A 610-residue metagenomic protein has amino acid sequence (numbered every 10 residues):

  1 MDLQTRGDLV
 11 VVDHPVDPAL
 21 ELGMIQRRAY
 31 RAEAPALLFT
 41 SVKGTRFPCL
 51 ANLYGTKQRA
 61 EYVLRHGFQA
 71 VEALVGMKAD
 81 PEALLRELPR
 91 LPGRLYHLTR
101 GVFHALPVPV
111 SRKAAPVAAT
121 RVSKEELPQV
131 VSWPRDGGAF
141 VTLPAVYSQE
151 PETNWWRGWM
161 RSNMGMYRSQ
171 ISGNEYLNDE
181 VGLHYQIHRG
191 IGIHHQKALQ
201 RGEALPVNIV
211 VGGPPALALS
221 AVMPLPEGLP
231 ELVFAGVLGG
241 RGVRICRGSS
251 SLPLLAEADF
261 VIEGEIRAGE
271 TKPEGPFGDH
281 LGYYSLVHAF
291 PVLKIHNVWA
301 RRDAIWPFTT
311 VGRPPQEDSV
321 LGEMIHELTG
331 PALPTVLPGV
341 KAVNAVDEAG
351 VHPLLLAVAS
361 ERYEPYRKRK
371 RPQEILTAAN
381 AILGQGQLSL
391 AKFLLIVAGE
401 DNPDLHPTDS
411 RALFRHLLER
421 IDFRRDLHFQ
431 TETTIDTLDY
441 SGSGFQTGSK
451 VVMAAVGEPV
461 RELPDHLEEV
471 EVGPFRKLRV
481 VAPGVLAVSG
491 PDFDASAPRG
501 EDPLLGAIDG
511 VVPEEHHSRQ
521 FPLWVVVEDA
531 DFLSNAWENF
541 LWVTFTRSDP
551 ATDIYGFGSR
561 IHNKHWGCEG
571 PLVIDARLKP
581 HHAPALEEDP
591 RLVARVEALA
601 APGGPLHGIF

Functional and structural regions predicted by a protein language model:
M1-F277, L281-F610: Extended, highly charged
